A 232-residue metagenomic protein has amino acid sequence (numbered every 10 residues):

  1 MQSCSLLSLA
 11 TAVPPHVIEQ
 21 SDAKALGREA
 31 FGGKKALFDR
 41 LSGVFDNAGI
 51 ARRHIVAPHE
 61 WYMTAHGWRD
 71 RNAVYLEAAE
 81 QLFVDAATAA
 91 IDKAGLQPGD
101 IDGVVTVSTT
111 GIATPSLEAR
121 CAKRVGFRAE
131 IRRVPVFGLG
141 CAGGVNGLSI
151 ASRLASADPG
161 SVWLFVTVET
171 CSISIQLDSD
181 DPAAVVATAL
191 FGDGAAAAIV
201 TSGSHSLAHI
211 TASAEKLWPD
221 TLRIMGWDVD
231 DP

Functional and structural regions predicted by a protein language model:
M1-L76, L177-P232: Condensing-enzyme catalytic core mediating Claisen C-C bond formation in acyl metabolism
S3-S5, G103, V162-W163: Beta-sheet entry/capping signal
T11, S108-T109: Glycine-rich His-Gly loop
P58, V104, P135: Residue-level "edge-of-site" marker
A73, E77, Q81-T88, D92-G99 (+1 more regions): Acyl-thioester C-C bond-transforming condensing/cleaving domain
D102-S108: Short glycine-rich or small-residue beta-strand-to-loop segments that form or flank ligand, phosphate, metal/Fe-S
